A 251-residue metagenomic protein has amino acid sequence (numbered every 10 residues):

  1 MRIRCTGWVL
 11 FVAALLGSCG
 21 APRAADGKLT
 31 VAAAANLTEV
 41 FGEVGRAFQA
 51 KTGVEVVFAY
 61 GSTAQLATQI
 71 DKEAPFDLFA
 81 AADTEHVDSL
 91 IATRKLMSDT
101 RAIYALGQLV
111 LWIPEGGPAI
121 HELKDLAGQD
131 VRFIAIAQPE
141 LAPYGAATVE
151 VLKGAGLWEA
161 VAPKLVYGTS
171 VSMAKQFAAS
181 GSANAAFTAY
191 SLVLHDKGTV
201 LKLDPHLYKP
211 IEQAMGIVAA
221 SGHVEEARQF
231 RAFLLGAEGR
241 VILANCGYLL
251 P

Functional and structural regions predicted by a protein language model:
M1-C5: Positively charged n-region of N-terminal signal peptides that target proteins for export
G7-S18: Bacterial N-terminal signal peptides
C19-Y60, A64-A74, A81-T84, D88-M97 (+1 more regions): Exported/periplasmic ABC-transporter solute-binding proteins
